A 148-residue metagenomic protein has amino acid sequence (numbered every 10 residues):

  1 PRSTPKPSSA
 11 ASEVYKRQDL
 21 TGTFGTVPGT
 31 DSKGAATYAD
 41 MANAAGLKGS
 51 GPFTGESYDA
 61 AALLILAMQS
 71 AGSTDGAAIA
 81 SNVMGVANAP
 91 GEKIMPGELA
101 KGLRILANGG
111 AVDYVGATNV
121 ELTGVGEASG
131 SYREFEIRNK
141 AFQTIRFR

Functional and structural regions predicted by a protein language model:
P1-A11, Y15: Single conserved hydrophobic/aromatic residue that forms the stacking wall/gate of nucleotide- or nucleobase-binding
S12-R148: Extracytosolic ligand-binding ectodomains
